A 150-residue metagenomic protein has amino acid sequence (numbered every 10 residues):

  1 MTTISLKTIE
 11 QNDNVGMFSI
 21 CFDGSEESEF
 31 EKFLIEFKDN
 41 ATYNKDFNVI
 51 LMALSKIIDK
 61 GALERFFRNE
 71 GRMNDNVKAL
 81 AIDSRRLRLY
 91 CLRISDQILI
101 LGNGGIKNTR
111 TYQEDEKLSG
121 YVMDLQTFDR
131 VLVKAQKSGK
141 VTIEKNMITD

Functional and structural regions predicted by a protein language model:
M1-R86, N108-D150: Basic, Lys/Arg-enriched alpha-helical interface segments
R88-Y90: Short, surface-exposed charged micro-motifs
L92-L101: Active-site beta-strand-loop-beta-strand hairpin of nuclease catalytic cores that positions key catalytic residues
G102-K107: Acidic/polar active-site rim loop that often engages polyanionic ligands
